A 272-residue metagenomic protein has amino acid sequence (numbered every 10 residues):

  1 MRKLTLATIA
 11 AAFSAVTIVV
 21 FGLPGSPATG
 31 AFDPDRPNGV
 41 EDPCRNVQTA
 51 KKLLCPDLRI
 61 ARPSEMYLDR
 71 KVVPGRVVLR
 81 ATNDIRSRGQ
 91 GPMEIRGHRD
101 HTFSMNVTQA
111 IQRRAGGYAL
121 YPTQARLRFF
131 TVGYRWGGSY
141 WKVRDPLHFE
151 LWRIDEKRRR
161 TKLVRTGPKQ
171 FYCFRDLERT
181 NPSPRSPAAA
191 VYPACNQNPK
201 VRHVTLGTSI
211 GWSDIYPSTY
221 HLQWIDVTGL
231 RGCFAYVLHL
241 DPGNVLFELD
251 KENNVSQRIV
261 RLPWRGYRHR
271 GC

Functional and structural regions predicted by a protein language model:
M1-A12: N-terminal export and membrane-targeting signals
I18-P34: C-terminal region of N-terminal signal peptides and the immediate post-cleavage residues of exported proteins
A31-I85, Q90-E94, H269-C272: Boundary/junction segments of secreted and surface-exposed precursor proteins
D33-D42, N46, K52, Q90-R96 (+4 more regions): Beta-sandwich strand segments
S64-Y67, V77-Y140, E150-R158: Short amphipathic, basic-aromatic surface patches that mediate peripheral association with negatively charged
Q112, G117, E248-C272: Short beta-strand elements
P146-L147, D155-L230, D241, H269-G271: Exoplasmic/lumenal beta-rich domain surfaces
